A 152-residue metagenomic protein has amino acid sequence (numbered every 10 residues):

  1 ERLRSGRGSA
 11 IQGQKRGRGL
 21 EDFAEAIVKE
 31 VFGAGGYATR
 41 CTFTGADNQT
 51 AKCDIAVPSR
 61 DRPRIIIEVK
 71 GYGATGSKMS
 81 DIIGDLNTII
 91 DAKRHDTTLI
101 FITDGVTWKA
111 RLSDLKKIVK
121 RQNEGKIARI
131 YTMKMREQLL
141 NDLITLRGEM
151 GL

Functional and structural regions predicted by a protein language model:
E1-D22: Interdomain/boundary linker segments immediately adjacent to catalytic/signaling cores
G19, F23-V31: Amphipathic alpha-helical segments that form well-ordered structural scaffolds and often line/cohere around active
K29-L152: Catalytic core segments in nucleotide and nucleic-acid processing enzymes
